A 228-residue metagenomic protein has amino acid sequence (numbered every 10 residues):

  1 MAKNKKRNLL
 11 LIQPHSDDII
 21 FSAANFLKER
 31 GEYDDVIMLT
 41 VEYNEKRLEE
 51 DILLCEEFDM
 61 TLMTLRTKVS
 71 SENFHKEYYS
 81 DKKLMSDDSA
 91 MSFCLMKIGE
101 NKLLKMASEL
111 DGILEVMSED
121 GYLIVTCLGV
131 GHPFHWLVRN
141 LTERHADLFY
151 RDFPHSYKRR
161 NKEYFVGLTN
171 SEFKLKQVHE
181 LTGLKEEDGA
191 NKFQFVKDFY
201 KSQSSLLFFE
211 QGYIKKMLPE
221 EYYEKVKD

Functional and structural regions predicted by a protein language model:
M1-G99, D111-E119: Active-site rim/loop-helix segments in enzyme catalytic domains that contact anionic ligands
P14, T67-K68, V125-P133, D152: Short, well-ordered beta-to-alpha junction loops that form the rim of enzyme active sites and present histidine/acidic
F21-S22, F134-W136, R159: Short glycine-/acidic-enriched loop or helix-start segments at secondary-structure transitions that form or flank
N25-L27, V138-N140, E163-F165: Short, glycine/charged-enriched secondary-structure capping and boundary segments
V36-M38, L123-V125, F149: Short, hydrophobic beta-strand segments that form beta-sheet elements in well-ordered domains
E50, L54-L65, S70-S80, I98-L103 (+3 more regions): The feature marks non-catalytic terminal segments
S89-A107, V125-V130: Surface-exposed cleft-lining segments at the edges of enzyme active sites
G131-H145: Short Gly/Thr/Asp-enriched flexible loops that form oxyanion-binding sites at enzyme active sites
